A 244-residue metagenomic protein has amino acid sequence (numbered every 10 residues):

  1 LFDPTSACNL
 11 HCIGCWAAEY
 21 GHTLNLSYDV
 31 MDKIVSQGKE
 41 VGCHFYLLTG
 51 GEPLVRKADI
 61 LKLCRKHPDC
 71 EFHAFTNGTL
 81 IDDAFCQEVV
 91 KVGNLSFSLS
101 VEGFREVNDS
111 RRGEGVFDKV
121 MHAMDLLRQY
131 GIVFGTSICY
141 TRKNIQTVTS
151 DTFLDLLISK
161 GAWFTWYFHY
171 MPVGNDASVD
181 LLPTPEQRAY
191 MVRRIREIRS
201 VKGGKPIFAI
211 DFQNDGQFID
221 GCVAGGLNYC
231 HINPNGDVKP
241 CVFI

Functional and structural regions predicted by a protein language model:
L1-D29, V242: Canonical Radical SAM [4Fe-4S] cluster-binding loop centered on the CxxxCxxC motif and its immediate flanking residues
T5, T79, E102-F104, N235 (+1 more regions): Anionic group-transfer/hydrolysis microenvironments
A18-H22, F104-E106, P172-N175: A short, flexible beta-alpha/helix-coil linker loop
M31-L48, R56-H169: Radical SAM/AdoMet-radical enzyme domain recognition
D109-G225, H231-K239, F243: Radical SAM enzyme [4Fe-4S]-AdoMet core and its adjacent flexible, acidic and glycine-rich loops/tails across
